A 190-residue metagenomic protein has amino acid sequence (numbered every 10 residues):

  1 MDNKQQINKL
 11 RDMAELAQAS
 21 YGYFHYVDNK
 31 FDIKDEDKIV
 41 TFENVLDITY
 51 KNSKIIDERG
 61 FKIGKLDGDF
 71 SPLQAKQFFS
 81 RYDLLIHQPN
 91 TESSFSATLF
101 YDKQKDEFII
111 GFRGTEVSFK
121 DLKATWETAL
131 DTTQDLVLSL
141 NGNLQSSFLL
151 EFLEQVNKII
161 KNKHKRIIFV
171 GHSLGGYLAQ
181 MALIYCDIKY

Functional and structural regions predicted by a protein language model:
M1-N29: Intrinsically disordered, low-complexity regulatory segments that flank or lie outside the structured catalytic cores
G22, G114-S118, G175: Short loop/turn segments at secondary-structure transitions that flank enzyme active sites
D28-N29, I33, K38-V170, Y185-Y190: A conserved cap/lid and substrate-binding interface adjacent to the catalytic center of lipid-processing enzymes
G171-G175, A179: Gly/Ala-rich beta-loop-alpha elbow adjacent to hydrolase catalytic centers
A179-Y185: Short glycine-enriched nucleophile-adjacent loop and the immediately C-terminal alpha-helix near the catalytic center
